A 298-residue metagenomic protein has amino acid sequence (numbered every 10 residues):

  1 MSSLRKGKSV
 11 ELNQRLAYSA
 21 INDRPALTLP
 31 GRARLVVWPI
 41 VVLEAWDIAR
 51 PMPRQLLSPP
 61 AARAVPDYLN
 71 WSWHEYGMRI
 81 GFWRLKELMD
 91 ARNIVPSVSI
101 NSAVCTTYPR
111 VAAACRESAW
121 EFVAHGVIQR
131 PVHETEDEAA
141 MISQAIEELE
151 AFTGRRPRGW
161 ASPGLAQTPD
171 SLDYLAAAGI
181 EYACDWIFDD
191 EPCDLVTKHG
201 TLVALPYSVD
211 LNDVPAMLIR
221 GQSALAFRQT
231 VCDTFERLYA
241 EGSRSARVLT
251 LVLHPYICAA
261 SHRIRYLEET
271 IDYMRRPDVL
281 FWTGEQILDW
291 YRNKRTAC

Functional and structural regions predicted by a protein language model:
S2-V203, R228-L251, I257-C298: Catalytic alpha-helical scaffold of carbohydrate-active enzymes acting on polysaccharides/glycoconjugates
A204-R237: A conserved mid-domain beta-alpha-beta active-site/ligand-binding segment of alpha/beta enzyme cores
